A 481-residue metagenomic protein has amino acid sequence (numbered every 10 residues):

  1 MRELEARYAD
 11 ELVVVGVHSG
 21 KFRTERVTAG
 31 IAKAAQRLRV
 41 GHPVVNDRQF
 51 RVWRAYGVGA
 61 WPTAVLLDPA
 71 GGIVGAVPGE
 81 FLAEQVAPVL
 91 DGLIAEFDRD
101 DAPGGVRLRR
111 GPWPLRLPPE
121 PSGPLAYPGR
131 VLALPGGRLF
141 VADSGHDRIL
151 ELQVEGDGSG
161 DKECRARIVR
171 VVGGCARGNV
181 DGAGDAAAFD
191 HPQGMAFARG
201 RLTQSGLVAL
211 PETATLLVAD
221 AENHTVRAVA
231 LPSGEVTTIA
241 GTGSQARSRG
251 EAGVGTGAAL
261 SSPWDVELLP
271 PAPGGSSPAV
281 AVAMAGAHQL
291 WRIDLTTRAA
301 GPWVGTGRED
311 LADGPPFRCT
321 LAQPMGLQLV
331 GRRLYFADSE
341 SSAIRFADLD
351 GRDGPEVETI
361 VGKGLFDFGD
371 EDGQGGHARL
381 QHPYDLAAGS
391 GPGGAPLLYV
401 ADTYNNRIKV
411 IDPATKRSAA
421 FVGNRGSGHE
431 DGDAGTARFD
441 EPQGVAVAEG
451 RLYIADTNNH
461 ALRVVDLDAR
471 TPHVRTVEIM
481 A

Functional and structural regions predicted by a protein language model:
M1-R37, R48-V52: Structural microenvironment flanking redox-active thiols in thiol-disulfide oxidoreductases
Q36-V40, N46-V89: Thiol/disulfide oxidoreductase modules built on the thioredoxin-like
D68-R130: Thiol-/selenol-based redox modules, centered on thioredoxin-like and closely related oxidoreductase domains
G104-G129, G145, E163-Q193, E235-W264 (+4 more regions): Gly/Pro-rich loop segments of beta-rich domains
A133-G136, F197-T213, L268-S277, L329-R332 (+2 more regions): Residue-level detector of Asp-centered blade-edge/turn motifs that repeat once per structural unit in beta-propeller
L139-G145, A209-P211, L216-A221, V280-G286 (+3 more regions): Conserved beta-strand positions in repeat-built beta-propeller and related beta-rich domains
Q153-D157, C164, A230-G234, D294-R298 (+3 more regions): Short loop/turn segments that connect beta-strands within beta-propeller blades
